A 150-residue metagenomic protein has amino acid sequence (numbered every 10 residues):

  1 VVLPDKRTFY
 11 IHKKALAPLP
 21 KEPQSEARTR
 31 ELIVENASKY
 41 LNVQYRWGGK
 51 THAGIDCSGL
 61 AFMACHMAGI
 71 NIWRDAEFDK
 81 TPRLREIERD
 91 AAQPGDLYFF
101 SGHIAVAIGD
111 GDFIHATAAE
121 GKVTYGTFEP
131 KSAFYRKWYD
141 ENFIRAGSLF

Functional and structural regions predicted by a protein language model:
V1, G95-Y98: Generic structural signal for buried aliphatic residues
V2-K39, V43: Boundary regions of SH3-family modules and the immediately adjacent low-complexity/disordered segments in eukaryotic
A27-K39, Y45-I55, H66-A68, T127 (+1 more regions): Intrinsically disordered, low-complexity proline/serine/threonine-rich regions that harbor SH3-binding proline-rich
Q44-K50, S101-H103, A116-G126: Active-site loop architecture of trypsin-fold serine endopeptidases
Q44-Q93: Catalytic cysteine-centered active-site loop
A76-F78, L84-I87, I108-F150: Aromatic- and glycine-rich peptidoglycan recognition patches
L97, G102-D112: Catalytic nucleophile-His microenvironment captured as a short glycine-rich beta-strand/loop that brackets
